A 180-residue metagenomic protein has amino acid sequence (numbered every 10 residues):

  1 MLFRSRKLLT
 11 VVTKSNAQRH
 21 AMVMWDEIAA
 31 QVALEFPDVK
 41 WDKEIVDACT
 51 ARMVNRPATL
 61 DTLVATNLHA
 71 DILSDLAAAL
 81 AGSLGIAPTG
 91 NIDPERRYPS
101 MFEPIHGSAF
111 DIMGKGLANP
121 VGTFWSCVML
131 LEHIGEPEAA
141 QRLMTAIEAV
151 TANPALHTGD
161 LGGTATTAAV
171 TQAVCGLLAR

Functional and structural regions predicted by a protein language model:
M1, E27-V32, A81-G90: A glycine- and small-aliphatic-rich helix-loop capping segment at beta-alpha/alpha-beta transitions that lines
F3-D47: Glycine-rich phosphate/diphosphate-binding loop of Rossmann-like nucleotide-binding domains
S15-A17, P137, R142, A146-R180: Glycine-rich phosphate/pyrophosphate-binding loop and the adjoining helix
S15-R19, V39, K43, T62-L63 (+4 more regions): Hydrophobic alpha-helical scaffolding
R19-A29, V54-D61, A78, A155-H157 (+1 more regions): Short glycine/threonine-rich loop-to-helix capping motif typified by GTGT followed within a few residues by an Asp-Pro
V23-D26, K43-D47, V121, P137 (+2 more regions): Conserved structured core elements
M53-R142, A146-A155: Glycine-rich phosphate/nucleotide-binding loop
